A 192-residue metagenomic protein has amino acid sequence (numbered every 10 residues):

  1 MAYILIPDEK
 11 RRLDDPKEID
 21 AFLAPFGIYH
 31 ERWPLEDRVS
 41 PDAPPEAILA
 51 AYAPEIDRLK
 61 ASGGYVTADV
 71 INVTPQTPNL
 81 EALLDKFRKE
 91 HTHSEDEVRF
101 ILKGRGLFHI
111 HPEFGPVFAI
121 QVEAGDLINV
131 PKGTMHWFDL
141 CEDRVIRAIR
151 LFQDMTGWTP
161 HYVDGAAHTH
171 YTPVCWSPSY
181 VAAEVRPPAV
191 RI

Functional and structural regions predicted by a protein language model:
M1-Y65: N-terminal leader/capping segments at the start of a protein or of a new domain
L5, R32, D69-N72, R150: Structural signal for conserved beta-strand scaffold positions within catalytic alpha/beta enzyme cores
G64-E95: Helix-adjacent hinge/juxtasegments
L84-V98, G115-V117, V122-A124: A short beta-loop-beta micro-motif enriched in histidine and acidic residues
T92-P112, N129: Short, conserved beta-strand element in jelly-roll/cupin
I110-Q121, D139-C141, P160-Y162: A short secondary-structure junction signal
V122-E142: Conserved metal-binding segment of the jelly-roll/cupin
D139-I192: Double-stranded beta-helix
